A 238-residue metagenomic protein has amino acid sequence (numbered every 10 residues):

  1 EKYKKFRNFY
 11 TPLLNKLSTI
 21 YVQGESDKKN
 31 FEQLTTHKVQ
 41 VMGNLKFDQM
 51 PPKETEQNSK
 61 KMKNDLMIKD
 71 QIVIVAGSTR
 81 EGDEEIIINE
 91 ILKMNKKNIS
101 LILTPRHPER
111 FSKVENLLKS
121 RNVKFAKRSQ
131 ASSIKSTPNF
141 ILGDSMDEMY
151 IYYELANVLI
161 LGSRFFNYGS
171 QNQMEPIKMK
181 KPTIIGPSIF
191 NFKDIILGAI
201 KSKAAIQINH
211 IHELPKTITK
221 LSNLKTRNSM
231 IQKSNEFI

Functional and structural regions predicted by a protein language model:
E1-I238: Nucleotide-activated sugar donor-binding and catalytic core shared by glycosyltransferases and related lipid-linked
